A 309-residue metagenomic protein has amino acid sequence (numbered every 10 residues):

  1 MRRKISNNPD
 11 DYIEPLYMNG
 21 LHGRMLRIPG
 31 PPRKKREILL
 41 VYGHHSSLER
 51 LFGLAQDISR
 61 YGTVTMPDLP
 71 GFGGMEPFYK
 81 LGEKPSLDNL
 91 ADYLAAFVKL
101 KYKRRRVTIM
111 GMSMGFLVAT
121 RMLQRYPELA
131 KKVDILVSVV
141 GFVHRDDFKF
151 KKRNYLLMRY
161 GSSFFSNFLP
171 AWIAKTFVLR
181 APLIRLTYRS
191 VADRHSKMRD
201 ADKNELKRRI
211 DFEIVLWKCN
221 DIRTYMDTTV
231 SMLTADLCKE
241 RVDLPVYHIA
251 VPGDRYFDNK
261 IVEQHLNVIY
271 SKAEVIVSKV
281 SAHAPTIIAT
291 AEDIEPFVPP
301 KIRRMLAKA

Functional and structural regions predicted by a protein language model:
M1-I38, S59-G62, Y102, A289 (+1 more regions): Alpha/beta-hydrolase fold catalytic core
L21-P77: Conserved HGGG/HGGXW glycine-rich cap/lid loop of the alpha/beta-hydrolase fold
Q56-D57, P245-S281: Conserved loop-alpha-helix segment in the C-terminal half of the alpha/beta-hydrolase fold that carries the catalytic
M66-M112, L129: Active-site loop/oxyanion-hole signature of alpha/beta-hydrolase fold enzymes
G111-A119: Gly/Ala-rich beta-loop-alpha elbow adjacent to hydrolase catalytic centers
A130-A171: Flexible "cap/lid" loop of the alpha/beta hydrolase fold
V215-V262: Conserved serine/cysteine hydrolase catalytic core
I269-A309: Catalytic active-site module of serine/aspartate enzymes centered on a nucleophile-bearing elbow/loop
